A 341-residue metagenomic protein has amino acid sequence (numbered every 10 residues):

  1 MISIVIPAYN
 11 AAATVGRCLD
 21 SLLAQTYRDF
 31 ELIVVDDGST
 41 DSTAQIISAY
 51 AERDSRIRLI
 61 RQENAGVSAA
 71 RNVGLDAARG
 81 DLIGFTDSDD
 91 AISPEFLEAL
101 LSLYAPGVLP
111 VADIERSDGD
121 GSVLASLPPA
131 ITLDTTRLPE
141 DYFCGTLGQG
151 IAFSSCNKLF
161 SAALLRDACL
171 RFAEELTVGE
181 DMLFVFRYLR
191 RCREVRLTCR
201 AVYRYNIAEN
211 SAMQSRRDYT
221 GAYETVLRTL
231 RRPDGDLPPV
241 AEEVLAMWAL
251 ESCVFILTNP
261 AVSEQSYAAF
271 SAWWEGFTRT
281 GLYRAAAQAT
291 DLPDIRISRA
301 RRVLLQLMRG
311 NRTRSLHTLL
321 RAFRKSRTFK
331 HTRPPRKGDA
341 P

Functional and structural regions predicted by a protein language model:
A13-G16, D41-A49, A91, E95: Acidic helix N-cap motif at the loop->helix transition within catalytic regions of sugar-transfer enzymes
D20-D29: Short, acidic, metal-binding catalytic loop of nucleotide-sugar glycosyltransferases
S21, D36-Q45, D87: A conserved acidic beta->alpha catalytic loop
D29-G38, R58-E63, S88: Short beta-strand/loop segment that forms part of the nucleotide-sugar
Q62-A78: Glycine-rich, basic loop-to-helix element that forms the pyrophosphate-binding segment of sugar-nucleotide handling
V67, S88-V195, Y203-D218, G235: Donor-binding/catalytic cores of nucleotide-activated saccharide and glycerol-phosphate transferases/polymerases
I83: Short aromatic/hydrophobic "clamp" motif used to bind/position activated sugar donors
V262-P341: Membrane-interface aromatic/basic loop that binds lipid-linked glycans or pyrophosphate carriers, typified by
